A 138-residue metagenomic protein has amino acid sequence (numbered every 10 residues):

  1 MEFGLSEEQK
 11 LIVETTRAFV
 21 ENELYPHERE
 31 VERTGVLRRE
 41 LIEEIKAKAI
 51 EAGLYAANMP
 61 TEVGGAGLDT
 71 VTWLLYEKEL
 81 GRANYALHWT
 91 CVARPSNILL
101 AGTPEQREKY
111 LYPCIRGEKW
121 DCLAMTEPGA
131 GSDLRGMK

Functional and structural regions predicted by a protein language model:
M1-I12: Intrinsic disorder at enzyme termini
L11-I12, E44, L75, K109: Short, solvent-exposed alpha-helical surface patches in well-structured domains
E23-C91, R116, A124-G129: Active-site beta-strand/loop segments that form the cofactor-binding cradle of oxidoreductase flavoproteins
G65-A66, E105-K138: Glycine-rich, Trp-frequent "lid" loop and neighboring beta-strands that shape and gate the flavin cofactor pocket
H88-E105, G131: N-terminal glycine-rich flavin-associated loop
